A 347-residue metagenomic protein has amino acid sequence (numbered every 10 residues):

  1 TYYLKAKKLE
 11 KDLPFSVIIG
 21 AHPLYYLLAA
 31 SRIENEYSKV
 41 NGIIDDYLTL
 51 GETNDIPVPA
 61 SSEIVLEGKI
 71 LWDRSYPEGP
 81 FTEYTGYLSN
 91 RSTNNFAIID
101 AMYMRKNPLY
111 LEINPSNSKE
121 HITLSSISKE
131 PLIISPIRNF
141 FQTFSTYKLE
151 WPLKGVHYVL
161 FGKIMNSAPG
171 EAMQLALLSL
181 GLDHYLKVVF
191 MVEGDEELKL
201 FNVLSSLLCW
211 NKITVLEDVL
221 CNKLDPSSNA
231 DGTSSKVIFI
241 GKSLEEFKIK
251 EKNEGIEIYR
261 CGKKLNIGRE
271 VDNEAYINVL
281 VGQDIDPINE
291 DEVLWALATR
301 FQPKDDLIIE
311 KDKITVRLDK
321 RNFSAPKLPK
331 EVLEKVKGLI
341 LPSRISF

Functional and structural regions predicted by a protein language model:
T1-I18: Internal mixed beta-strand/loop scaffold within catalytic domains of large alpha/beta enzymes
A21: Conserved A3 ("GATE") glycine/threonine-rich loop of ANL adenylate-forming enzymes
L24-F347: Charged, compositionally biased interaction regions
